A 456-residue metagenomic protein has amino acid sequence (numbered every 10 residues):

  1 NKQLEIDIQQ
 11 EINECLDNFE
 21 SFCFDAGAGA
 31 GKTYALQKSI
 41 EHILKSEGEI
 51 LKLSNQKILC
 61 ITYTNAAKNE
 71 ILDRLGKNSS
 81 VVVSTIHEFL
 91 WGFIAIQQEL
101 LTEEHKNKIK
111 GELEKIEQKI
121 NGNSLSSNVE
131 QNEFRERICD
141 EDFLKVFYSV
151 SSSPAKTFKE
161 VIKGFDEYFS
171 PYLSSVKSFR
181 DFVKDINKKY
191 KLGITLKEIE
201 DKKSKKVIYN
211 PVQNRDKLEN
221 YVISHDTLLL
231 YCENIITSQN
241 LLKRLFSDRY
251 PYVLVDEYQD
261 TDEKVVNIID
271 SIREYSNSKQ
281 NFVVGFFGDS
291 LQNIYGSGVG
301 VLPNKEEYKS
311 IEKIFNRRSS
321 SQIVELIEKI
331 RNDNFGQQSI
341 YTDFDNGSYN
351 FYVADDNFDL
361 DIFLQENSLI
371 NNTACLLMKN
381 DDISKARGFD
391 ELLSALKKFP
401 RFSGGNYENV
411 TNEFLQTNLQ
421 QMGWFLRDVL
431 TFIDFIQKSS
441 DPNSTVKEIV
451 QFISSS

Functional and structural regions predicted by a protein language model:
N1-S456: The feature marks helicase ATPase cores and/or their adjacent C-terminal helical subdomains in SF1/SF2/AAA+ helicases
